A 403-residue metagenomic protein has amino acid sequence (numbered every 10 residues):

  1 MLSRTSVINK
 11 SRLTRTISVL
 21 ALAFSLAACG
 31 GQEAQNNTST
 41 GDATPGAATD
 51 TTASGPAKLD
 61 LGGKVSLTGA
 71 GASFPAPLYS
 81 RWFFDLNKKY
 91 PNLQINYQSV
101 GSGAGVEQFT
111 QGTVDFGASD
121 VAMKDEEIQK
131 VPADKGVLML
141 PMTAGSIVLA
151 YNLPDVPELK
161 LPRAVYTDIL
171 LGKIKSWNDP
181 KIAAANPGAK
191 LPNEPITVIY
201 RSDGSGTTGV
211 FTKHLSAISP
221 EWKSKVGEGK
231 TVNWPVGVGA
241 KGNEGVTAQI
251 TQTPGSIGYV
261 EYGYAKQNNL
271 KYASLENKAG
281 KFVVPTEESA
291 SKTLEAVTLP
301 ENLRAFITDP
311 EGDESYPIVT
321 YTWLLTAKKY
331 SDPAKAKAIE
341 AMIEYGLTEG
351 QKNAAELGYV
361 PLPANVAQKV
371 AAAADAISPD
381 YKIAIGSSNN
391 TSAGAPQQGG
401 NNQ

Functional and structural regions predicted by a protein language model:
L2-I17: Bacterial N-terminal signal peptides that target proteins for export
S25-A28: C-terminal motif of bacterial Sec signal peptides marking the signal peptidase cleavage site
G30-Q403: Flexible loop/hinge segments at secondary-structure junctions
